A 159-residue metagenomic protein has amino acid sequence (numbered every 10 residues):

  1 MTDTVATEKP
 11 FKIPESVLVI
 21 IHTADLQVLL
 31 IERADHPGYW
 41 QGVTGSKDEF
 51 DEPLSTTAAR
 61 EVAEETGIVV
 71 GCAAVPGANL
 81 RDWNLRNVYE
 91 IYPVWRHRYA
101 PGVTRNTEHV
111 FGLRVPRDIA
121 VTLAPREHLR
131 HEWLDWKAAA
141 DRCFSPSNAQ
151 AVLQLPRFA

Functional and structural regions predicted by a protein language model:
M1-V5, Y92-W95: Short Pro/Gly-enriched beta-strand edge/turn motifs at strand-loop
T2-V28, F50: Conserved N-terminal beta-strand and adjoining loop/helix that marks the start of the Nudix/MutT-like hydrolase domain
K9-F11, I20, P101-V103, T122-A124: Short secondary-structure boundary/capping segments
L18, V43, R130: Glycine/small-residue-rich pyrophosphate-binding loop that anchors the diphosphate of NDP-sugar donors
I20, V28-I31, H109-L113: Short, hydrophobic/aromatic-rich beta-strand segments within well-structured domains
T23-G71, G77: Conserved Nudix-box catalytic region and its N-terminal flanking loop in Nudix hydrolases and closely related
P37-W40, W95, T104-A159: Nudix hydrolase/Nudix homology domain
I68-I119: Active-site segment of metal-dependent pyrophosphate-handling enzymes, primarily the Nudix hydrolase catalytic core
